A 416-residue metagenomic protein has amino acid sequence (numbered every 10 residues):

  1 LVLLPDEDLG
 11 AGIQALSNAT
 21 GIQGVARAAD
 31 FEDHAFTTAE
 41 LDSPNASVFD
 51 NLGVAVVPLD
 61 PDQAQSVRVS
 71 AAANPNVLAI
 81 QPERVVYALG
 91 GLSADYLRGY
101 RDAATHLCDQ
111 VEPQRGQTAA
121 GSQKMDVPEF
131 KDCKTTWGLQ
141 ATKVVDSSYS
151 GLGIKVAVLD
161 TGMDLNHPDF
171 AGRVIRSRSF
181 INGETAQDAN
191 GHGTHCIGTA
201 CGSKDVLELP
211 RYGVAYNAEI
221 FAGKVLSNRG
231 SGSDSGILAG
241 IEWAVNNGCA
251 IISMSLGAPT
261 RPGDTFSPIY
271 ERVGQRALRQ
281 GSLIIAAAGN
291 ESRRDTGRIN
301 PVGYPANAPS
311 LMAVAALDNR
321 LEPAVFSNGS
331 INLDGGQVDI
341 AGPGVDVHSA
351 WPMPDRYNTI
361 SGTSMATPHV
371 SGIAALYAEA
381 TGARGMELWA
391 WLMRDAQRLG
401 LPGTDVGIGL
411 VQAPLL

Functional and structural regions predicted by a protein language model:
L1, V56, A79-Q81, K155-V158 (+8 more regions): Structural recognition of the beta-strand scaffold that forms the well-ordered cores of secreted hydrolase catalytic
D8-L9, P61-A64, R84-A88, T161-L165 (+10 more regions): Solvent-exposed loop/turn segments at secondary-structure junctions within structured extracellular/periplasmic domains
G24, A29-C133: Autoinhibitory propeptides
N45-V48, R211-A215, V245-L256, V273 (+4 more regions): C-terminal subdomain of the subtilisin-like protease fold in secreted/lumenal serine endopeptidases
P61-V69, Y96-V158, R178-D188, Q275-R276 (+2 more regions): N-terminal domain-start motif of subtilase-like serine proteases
V145-R176, E184-S235, N247-A250, P262 (+5 more regions): Subtilisin-like serine protease catalytic core
D160-G162, G303-A383, W389-R394, T404-D405 (+1 more regions): Extracellular S/T/G-rich loop segment that most often corresponds to the catalytic His/Ser-adjacent loop
I241-T265, A287-A288: Short acidic, glycine-rich surface-loop motifs adjacent to enzyme active sites
